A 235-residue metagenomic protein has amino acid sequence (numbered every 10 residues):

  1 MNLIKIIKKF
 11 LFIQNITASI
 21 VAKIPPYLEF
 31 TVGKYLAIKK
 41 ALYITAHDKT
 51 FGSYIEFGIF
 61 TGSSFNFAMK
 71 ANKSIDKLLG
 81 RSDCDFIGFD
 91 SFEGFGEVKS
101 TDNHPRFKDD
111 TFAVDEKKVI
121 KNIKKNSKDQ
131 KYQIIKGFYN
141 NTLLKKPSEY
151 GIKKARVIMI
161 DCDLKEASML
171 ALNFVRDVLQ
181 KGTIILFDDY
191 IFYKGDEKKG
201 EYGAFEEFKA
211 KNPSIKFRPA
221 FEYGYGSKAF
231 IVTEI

Functional and structural regions predicted by a protein language model:
M1-T31: Membrane-proximal basic amphipathic "stem/tether" segments
S19-E29, D48-I235: S-adenosylmethionine/decaboxylated-SAM
G33-L36, S63: Aromatic- and histidine-enriched alpha-helix N-cap/loop-to-helix transition segments that scaffold the rims
L36-K49: Conserved alpha-helix/loop element of class I SAM-dependent methyltransferases that forms part of the SAM/SAH-binding
